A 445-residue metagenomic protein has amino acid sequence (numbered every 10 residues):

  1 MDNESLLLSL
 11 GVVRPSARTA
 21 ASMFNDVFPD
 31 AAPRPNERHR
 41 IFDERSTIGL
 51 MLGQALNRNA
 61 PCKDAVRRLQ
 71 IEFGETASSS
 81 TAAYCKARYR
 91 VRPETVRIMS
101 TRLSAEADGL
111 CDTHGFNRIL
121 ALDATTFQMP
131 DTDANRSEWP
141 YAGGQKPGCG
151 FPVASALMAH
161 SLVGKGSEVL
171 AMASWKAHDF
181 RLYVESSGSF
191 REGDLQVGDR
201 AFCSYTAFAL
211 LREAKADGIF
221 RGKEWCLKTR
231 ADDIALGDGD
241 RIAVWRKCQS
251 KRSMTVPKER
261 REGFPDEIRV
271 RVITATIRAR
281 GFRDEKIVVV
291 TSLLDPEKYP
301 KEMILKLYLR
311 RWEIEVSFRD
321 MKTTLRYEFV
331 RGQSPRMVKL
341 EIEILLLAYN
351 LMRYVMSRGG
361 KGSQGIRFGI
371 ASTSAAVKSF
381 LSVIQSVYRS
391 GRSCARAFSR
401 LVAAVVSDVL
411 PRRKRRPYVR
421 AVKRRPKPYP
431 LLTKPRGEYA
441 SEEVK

Functional and structural regions predicted by a protein language model:
M1-C62, R68, R88-R90, I98-M99 (+4 more regions): Single, function-defining residue in the core of a domain
E72-F73: Short edge-strand/loop segments of extracellular domains
T76-V91: Major-groove recognition helix of helix-turn-helix-like DNA-binding domains
E94-E106: Short Lys/Arg-enriched helix C-cap and helix-to-coil transition segments that create basic nucleic-acid-contact patches
